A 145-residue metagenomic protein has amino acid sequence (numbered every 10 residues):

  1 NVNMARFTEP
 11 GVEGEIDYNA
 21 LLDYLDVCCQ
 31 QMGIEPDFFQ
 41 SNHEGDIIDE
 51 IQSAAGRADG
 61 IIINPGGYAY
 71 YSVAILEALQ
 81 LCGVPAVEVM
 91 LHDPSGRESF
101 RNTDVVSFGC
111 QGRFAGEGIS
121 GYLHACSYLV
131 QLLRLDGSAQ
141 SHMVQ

Functional and structural regions predicted by a protein language model:
N1-V2, G66-A69, H92-P94: Short glycine-rich anion-binding loops that position phosphate/pyrophosphate groups of nucleotides and phosphorylated
N3-G11: A short acidic, helix-capping loop that chelates divalent metal ions and anchors anionic groups
P10-C29: Short catalytic helix/loop segments, enriched in acidic residues and glycine and frequently bearing histidine
E35-G45: Short beta->alpha junction loops
D37-F38, V87, G96-V144: Short, glycine-/small-residue-rich phosphate/pyrophosphate-handling segment
I47, P65-A74: Beta-alpha junction/loop-to-helix N-cap segments that form part of ligand/metal-binding clefts
S53, S72-C82: Short Gly/Thr/Asp-enriched flexible loops that form oxyanion-binding sites at enzyme active sites
A54-I61: Short acidic/histidine-rich motifs immediately flanking catalytic phosphotransfer sites in two-component signaling
